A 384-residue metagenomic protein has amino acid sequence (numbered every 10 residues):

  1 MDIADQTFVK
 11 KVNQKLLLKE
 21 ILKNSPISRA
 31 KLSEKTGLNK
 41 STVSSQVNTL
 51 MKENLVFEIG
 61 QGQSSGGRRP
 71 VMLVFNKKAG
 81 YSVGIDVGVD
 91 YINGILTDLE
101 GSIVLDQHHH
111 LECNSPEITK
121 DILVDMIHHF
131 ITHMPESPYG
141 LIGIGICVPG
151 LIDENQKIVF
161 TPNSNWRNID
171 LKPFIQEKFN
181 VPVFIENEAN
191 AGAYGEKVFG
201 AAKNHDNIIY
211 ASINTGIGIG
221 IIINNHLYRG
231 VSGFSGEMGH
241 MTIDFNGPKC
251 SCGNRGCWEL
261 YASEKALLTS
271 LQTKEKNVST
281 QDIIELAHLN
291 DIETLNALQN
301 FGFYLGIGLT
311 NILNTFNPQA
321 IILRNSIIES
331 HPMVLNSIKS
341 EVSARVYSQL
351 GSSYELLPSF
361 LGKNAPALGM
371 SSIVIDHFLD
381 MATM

Functional and structural regions predicted by a protein language model:
M1-G140, F179, N246-K249, N254-M384: ATP-binding/phosphotransfer module of carbohydrate and carboxylate kinases, centering on a glycine-rich
S82-D86, L141-G145, I208-S212, G218-G220: Short glycine-aspartate micro-motif
D98, D153, I222-I223: Short, acidic, Ser/Thr-enriched surface-loop or helix-capping motifs
I103, I152, I158, L227-Y228 (+1 more regions): Hydrophobic "anchor" residues
Q107-N207, M333-A344: Glycine-rich phosphate-binding loop and adjoining helix at the ATP-binding site of ATP-dependent phosphoryl-transfer
P149-L151, N214-G216, I327: Short glycine-rich anion-binding loops that position phosphate/pyrophosphate groups of nucleotides and phosphorylated
E188, N214, M370: Active-site glycine-centered loops adjacent to acidic/histidine catalytic or metal-binding residues that shape
N204-Y261: Glycine-rich phosphate-binding loop of actin/hexokinase-like ATP-binding domains
